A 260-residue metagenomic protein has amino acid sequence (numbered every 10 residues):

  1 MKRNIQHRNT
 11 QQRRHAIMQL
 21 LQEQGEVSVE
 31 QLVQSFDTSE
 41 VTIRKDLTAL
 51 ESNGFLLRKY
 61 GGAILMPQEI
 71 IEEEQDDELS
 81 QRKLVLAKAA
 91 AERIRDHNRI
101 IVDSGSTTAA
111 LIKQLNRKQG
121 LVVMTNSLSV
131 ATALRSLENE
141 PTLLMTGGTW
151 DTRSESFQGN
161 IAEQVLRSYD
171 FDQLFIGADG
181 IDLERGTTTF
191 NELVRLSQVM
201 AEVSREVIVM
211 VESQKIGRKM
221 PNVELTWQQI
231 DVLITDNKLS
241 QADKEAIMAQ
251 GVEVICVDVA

Functional and structural regions predicted by a protein language model:
K2-E30, Q34-S106, I112-K118, L128 (+1 more regions): HTH-adjacent hinge/linker in prokaryotic transcriptional regulators
K2-N9, H15-L21, E26-L32, D37 (+2 more regions): Conserved phosphate- and dinucleotide-binding cores of soluble alpha/beta proteins, encompassing both enzyme active
I101, V123, T189: Conserved SAM-binding loop
